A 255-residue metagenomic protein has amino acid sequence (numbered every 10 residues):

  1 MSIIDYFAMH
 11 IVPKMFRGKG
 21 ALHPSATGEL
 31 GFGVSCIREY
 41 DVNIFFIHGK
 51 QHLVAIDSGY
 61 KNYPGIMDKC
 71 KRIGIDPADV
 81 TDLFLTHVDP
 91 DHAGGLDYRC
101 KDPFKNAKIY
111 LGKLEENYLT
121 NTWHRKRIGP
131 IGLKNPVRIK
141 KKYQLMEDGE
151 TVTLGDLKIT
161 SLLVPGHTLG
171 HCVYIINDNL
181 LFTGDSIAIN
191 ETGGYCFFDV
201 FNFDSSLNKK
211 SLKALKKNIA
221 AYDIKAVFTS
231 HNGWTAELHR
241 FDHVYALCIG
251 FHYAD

Functional and structural regions predicted by a protein language model:
M1-G18: N-terminal membrane-anchoring alpha-helices
K14-R17, P24, K113-L162, F203-I224: Metallo-beta-lactamase
G20-I73, V173-I189: Conserved beta-strand hairpin/beta-sheet module of binuclear metal-dependent hydrolase folds, prominently
S35, F84, Y110, Q144-M146 (+3 more regions): Hydrophobic/aromatic beta-strand patches that form the interior of the parallel beta-sheet core in alpha/beta enzyme
H52-V54, D79-F84, L157, N179-F182 (+1 more regions): Structural motif
K61, K158-P165, L169-F241: Metallo-beta-lactamase
N62-P64, K71-E150, L247-F251: Active-site HxH/HxHxD metal-binding segment of metal-dependent hydrolases
A236-D255: Short, electropositive alpha-helical surface patch
